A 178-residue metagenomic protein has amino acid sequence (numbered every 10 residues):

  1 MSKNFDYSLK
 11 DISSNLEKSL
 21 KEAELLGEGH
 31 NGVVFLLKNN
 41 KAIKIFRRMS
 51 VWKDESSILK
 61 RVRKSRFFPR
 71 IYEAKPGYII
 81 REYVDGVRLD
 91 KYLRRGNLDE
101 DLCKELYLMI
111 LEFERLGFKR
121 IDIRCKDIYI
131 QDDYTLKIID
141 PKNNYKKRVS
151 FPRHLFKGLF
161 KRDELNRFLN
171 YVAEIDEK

Functional and structural regions predicted by a protein language model:
M1-E22, G158-K178: Juxta-kinase regulatory segment immediately upstream of eukaryotic protein kinase catalytic domains
S2-S57: ATP-binding glycine-rich loop module of kinase domains
G27, R70-A74, R120-I121: Short beta-strand
V34-L36, A42-K44, F68, I80 (+1 more regions): Short hydrophobic-acidic sequence motifs that mark active-site Asp/Glu residues
K60-R63, F67-C103: Conserved structural core of kinase catalytic domains
D90-L136, P152: Conserved kinase catalytic-core helix
K119, D132-K178: C-lobe/activation-segment region of protein kinase-like
